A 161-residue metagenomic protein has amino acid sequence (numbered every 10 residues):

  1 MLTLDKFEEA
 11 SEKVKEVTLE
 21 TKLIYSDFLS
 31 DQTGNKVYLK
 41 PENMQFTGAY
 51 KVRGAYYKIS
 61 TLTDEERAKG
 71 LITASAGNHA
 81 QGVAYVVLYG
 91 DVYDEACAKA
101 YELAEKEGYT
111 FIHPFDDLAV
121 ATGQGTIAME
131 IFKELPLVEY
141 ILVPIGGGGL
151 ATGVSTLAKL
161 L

Functional and structural regions predicted by a protein language model:
M1-L161: PLP-dependent amino-acid enzyme catalytic core
